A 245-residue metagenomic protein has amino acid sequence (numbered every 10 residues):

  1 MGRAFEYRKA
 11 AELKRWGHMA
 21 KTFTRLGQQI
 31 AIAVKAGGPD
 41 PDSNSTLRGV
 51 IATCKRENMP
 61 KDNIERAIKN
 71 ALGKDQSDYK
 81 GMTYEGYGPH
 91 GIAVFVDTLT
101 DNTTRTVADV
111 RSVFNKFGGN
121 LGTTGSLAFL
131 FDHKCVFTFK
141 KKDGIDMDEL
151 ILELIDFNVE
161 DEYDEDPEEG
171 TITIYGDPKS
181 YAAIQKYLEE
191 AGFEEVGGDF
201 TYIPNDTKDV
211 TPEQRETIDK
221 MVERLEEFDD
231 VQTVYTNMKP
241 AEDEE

Functional and structural regions predicted by a protein language model:
M1-G122, L127-V136, D209: N-terminal cationic and glycine-rich segments that engage phosphates or anionic surfaces
V136-E245: Positively charged, low-complexity, intrinsically disordered RNA-binding extensions
